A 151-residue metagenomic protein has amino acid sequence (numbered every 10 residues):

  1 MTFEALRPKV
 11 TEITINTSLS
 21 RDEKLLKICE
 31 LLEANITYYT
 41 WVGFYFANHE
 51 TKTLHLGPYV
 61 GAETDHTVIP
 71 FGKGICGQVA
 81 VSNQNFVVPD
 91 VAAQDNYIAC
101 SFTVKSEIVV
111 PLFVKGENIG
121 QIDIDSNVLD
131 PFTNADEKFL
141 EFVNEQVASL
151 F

Functional and structural regions predicted by a protein language model:
M1-Y59, E63-T64: Intrinsically disordered, low-complexity terminal regulatory regions
R7, T11, S126-F151: Juxtadomain coupling helices with adjacent low-complexity linkers
I36, A99-V104: Short loop/turn motifs at secondary-structure junctions and domain boundaries
W41, V109, Q121: Short hydrophobic/aromatic beta-strand element in the GNAT-like acyltransferase core that lines or flanks the acyl-donor
A47-T53, G57-A99: Regulatory sensory and allosteric helical modules in signal-transduction proteins and certain transcription factors
S106-F113: A short, aliphatic-rich beta-strand micro-motif
F113-S126: Sensory-domain boundary capping and coupling elements
